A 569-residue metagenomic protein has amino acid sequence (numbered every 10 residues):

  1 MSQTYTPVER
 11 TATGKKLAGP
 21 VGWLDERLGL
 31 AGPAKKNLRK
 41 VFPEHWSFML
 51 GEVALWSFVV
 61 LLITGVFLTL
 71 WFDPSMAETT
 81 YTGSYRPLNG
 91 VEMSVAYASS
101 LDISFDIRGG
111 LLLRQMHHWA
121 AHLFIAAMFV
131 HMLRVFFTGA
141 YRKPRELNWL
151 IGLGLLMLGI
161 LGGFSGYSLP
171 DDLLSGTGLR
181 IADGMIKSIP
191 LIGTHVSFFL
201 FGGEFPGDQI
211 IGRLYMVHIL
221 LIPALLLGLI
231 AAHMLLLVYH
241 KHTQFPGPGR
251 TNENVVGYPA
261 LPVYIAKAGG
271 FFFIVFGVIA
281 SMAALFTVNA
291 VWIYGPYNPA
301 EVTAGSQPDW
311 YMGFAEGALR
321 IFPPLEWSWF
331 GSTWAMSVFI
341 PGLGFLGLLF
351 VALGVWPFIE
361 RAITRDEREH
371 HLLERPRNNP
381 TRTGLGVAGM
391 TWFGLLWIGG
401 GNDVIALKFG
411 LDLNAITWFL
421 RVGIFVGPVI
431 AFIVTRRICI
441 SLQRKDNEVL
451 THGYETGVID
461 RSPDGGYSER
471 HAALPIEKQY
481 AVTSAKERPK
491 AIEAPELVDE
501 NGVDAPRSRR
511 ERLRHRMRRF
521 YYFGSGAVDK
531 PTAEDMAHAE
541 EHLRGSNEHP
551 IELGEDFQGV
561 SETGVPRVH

Functional and structural regions predicted by a protein language model:
M1-I321, I340-H569: Membrane-embedded alpha-helical bundles that constitute the cytochrome b-like, heme-associated redox core of multi-pass
I321-V338: Membrane-interface amphipathic/re-entrant loop segments adjacent to transmembrane helices in multi-pass membrane
